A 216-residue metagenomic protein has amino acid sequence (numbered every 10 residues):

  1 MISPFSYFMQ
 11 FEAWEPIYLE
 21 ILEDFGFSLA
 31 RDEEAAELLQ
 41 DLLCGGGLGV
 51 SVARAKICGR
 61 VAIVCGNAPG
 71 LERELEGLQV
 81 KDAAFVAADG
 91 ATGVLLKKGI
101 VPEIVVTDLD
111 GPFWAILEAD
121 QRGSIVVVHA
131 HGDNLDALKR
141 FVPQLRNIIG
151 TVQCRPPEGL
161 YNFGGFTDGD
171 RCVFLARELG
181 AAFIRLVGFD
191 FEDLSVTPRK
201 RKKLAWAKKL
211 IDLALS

Functional and structural regions predicted by a protein language model:
M1-A62, E72-E74, F183, F189 (+1 more regions): N-terminal donor/sugar-recognition subdomains of glycan-related enzymes, prototypically the membrane-proximal stem
L43-G46, R54-K56, A83, G90-A181: Acidic/Gly/His-enriched mid-domain segments of enzyme catalytic cores or analogous surface patches that mediate
V50-C58, A62-V94: Extended catalytic core of nucleotide-activated donor transferases of GT-like folds
A62-G66, V86, V106, V127 (+1 more regions): Structural motif
V64, F163, T167, L186: Short glycine/serine/threonine-biased micro-segments
A68-G70, T167, R171, D190: Gly/Ser/Thr-rich beta-alpha loop segments that engage phosphate groups in nucleotides
G77-K81, F141, I211-A214: Alpha-helix C-terminal capping segments
V152, G188-F189: Short secondary-structure boundary segments
